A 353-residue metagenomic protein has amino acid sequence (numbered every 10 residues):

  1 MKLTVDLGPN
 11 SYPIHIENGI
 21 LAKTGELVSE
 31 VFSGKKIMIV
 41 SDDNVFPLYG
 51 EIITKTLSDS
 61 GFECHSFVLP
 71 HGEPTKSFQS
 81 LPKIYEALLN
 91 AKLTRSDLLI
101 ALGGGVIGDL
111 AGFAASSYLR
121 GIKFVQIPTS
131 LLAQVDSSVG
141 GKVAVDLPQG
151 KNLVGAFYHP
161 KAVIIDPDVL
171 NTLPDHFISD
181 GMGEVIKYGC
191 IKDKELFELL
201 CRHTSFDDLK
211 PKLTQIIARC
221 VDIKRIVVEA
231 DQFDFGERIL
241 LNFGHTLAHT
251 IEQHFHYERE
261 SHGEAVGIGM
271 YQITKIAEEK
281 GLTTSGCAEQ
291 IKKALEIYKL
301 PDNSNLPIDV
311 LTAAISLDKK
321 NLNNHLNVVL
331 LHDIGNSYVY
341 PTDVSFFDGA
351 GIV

Functional and structural regions predicted by a protein language model:
M1-D97: ATP/NTP phosphate-donor binding region
H15, F113-S205: A glycine/threonine-rich phosphate-anchoring loop and its flanking beta-alpha core in nucleotide/phosphate-binding
E17, I39, S77, P128 (+4 more regions): Residue-level signal for inorganic ion chemistry
H65-F67, I100, V125-I127, A162-I165 (+1 more regions): Hydrophobic/aromatic beta-strand patches that form the interior of the parallel beta-sheet core in alpha/beta enzyme
Y85-L102, A111-Q126: Non-catalytic interfacial helical region
V106-F113, Q134-V135, T250: Short glycine/serine/threonine-rich phosphate/pyrophosphate-binding segments that cradle anionic phosphate groups
G183-V185, L282-V353: C-terminal charged capping/lid subdomain of soluble metabolic enzymes
E198-D309: Active-site segments that bind and position negatively charged phosphate/pyrophosphate groups
